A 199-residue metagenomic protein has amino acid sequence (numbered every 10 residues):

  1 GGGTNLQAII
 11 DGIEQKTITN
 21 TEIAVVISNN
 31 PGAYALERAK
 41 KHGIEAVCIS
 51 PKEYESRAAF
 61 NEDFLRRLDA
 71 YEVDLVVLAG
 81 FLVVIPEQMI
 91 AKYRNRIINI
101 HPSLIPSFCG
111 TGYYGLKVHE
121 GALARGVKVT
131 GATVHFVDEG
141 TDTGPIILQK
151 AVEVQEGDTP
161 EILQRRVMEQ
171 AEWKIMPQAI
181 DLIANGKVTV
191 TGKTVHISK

Functional and structural regions predicted by a protein language model:
G2-K199: One-carbon transfer enzymes
